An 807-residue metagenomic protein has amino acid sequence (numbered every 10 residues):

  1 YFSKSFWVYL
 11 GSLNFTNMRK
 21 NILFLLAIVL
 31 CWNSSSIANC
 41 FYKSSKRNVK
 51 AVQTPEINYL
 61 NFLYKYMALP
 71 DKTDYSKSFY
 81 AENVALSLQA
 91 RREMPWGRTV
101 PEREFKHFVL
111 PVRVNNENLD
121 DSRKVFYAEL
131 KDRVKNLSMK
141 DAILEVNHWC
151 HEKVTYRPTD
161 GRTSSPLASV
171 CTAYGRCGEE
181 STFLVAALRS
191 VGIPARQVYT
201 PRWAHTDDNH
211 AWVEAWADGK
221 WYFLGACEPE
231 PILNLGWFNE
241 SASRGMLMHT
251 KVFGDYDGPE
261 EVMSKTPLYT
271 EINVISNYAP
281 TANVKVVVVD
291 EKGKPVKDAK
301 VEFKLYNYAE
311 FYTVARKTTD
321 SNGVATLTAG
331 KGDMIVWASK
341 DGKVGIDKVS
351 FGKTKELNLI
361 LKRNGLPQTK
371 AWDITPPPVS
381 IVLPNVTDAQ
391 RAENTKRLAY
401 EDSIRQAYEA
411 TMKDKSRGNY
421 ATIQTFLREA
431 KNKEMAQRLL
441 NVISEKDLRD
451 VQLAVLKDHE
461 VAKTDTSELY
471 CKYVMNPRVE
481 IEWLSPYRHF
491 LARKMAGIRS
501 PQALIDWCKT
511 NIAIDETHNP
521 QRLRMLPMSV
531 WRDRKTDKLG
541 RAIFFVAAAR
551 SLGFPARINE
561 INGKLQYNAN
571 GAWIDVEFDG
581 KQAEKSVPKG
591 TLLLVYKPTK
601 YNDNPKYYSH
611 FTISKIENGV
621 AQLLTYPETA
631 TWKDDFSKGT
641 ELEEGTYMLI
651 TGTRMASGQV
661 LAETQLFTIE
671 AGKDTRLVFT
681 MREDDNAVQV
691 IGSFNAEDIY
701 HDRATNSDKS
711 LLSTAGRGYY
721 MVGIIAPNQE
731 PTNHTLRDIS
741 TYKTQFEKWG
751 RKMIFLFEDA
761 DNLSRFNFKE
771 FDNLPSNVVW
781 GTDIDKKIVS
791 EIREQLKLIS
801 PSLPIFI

Functional and structural regions predicted by a protein language model:
N39, K43-T172, D208, A392-N394 (+2 more regions): Secondary-structure boundary elements
D132-S138, A142-H148, R157-L167, T172-S264 (+7 more regions): Hydrophobic/aromatic-rich core segments of domains that either
A282-G293, G590-D603, G692: A short, amphipathic beta-strand motif
N307-T328, N618-S637: Short, acidic Ser/Thr/Gly-rich low-complexity loop/linker segments typical of extracellular and cell-surface proteins
V324-V336, K340-K343, V349-G352, A630-V660 (+1 more regions): Short Pro-Gly-centered beta-turn/loop motif in secreted/extracellular proteins
G342-N364, M655-R682: Structured interaction patches on ligand/partner-binding surfaces of diverse proteins
L711-I739, K752-F755: Short active-site neighborhood of thiol/selenol oxidoreductases, capturing the structured segment around
I784-I807: Thiol/disulfide oxidoreductase modules built on the thioredoxin-like
